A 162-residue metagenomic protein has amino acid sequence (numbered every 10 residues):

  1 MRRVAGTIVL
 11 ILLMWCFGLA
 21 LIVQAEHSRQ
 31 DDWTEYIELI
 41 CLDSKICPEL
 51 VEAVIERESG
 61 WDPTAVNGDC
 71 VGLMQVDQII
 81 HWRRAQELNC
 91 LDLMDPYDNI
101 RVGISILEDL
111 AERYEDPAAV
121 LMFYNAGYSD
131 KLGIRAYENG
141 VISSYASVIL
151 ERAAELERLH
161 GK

Functional and structural regions predicted by a protein language model:
R2-Y36, L42-S44, D62, I79-K162: Non-catalytic cell-wall polysaccharide-engagement segments
I46-V71, D77-W82: Secreted/periplasmic proteins that engage bacterial cell-wall peptidoglycan
